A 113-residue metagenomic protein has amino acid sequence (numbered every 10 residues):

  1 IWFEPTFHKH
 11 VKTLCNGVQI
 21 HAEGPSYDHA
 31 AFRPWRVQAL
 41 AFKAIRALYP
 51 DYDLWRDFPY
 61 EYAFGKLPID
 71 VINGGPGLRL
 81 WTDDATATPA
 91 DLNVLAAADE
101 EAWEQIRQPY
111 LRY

Functional and structural regions predicted by a protein language model:
I1-N93: Conserved functional hotspot residues or short segments at active or partner-binding sites across diverse domains
R79-Y113: C-terminal regions of mature proteins
